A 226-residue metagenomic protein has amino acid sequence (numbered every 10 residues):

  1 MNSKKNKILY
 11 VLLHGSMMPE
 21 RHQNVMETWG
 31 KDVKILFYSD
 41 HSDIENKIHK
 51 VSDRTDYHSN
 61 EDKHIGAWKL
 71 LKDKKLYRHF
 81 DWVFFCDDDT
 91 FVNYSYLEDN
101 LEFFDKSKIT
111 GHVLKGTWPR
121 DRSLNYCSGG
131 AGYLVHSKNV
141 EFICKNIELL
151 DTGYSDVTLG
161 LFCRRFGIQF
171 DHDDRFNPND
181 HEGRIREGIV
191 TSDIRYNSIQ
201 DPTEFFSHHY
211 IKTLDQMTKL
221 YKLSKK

Functional and structural regions predicted by a protein language model:
M1-K5, W29-G30, Y77-R78, F103-F104 (+4 more regions): Extracellular/periplasmic catalytic domains that process cell-envelope and extracellular macromolecules
M1-L9, L150-K226: C-terminal catalytic/acceptor-binding lobe
M1-W82, C86, V92, S137: N-terminal anchoring/stem segment of glycosyltransferases
P19, D43-E45, W118-P119, N179 (+1 more regions): Flexible, glycine-rich phosphate/dinucleotide-binding loops and adjacent beta-alpha linkers at cofactor/substrate
M26, W68, E98-L101, C144 (+2 more regions): A generic alpha-helix structural signal
I35-F37, K47-K50, I109, F170-H172 (+1 more regions): Conserved beta-strand scaffold positions in the cores of enzyme catalytic domains, especially in NTP/NDP-utilizing
T55-E61, I65, W82-C86, T90-I185 (+1 more regions): Conserved catalytic core of nucleotide-sugar-dependent glycosyltransferases
